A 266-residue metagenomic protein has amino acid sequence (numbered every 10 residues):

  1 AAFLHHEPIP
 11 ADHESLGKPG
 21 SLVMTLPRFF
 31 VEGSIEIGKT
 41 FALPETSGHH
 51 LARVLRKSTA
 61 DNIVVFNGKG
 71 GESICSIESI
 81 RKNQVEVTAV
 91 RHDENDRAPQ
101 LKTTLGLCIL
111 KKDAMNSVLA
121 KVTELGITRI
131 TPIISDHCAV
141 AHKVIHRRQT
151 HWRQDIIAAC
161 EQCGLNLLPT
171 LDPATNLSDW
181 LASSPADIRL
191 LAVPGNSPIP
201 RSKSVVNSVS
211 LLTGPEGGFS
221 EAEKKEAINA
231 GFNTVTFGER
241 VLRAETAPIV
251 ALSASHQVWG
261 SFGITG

Functional and structural regions predicted by a protein language model:
F3-E94: N-terminal positively charged helical leader segments and presequences
S34, H92, I134-C138, E239-R240: Short, ordered loop/turn segments at secondary-structure junctions
L51, M115-V118, E223: Hydrophobic side chains in well-ordered alpha-helices
V87, L168-D172, T234: Generic structural signal for residues in well-ordered beta-strands
E94-L190: RNA substrate-binding interface of SAM-dependent RNA methyltransferases
D187-E226, F232-T236: Active-site/ligand-binding-proximal alpha/beta "capping" segment
E221-G266: Structured adenosyl-cofactor binding patch, chiefly the S-adenosyl-L-methionine
